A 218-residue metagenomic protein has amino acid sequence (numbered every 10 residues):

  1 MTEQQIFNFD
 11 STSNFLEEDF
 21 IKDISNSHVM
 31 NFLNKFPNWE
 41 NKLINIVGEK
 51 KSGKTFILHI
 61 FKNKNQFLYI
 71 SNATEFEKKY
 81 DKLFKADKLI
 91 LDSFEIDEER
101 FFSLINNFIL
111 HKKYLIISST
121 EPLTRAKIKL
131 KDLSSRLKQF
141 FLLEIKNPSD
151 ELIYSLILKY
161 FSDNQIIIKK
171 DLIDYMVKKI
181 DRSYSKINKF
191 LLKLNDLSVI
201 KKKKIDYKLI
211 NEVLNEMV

Functional and structural regions predicted by a protein language model:
M1-K35, E40, V199-V218: A short, basic N-terminal segment
E40-L58: Walker A/P-loop nucleotide-binding motif
K62-N72: Post-Walker A helix-loop "phosphate-sensing" segment adjacent to the P-loop in P-loop NTPases
D81-L104, H111-T120: Conserved P-loop NTPase "ATPase switch" module shared by AAA+ and STAND
L123-K138: Short regulatory helix/loop adjacent to the ATP-binding pocket of P-loop NTPases
F140-L152: Conserved AAA+ ATPase "SRH/arginine-finger" region at the nucleotide-binding site
I167-I180: Short conserved motifs of the RecA-like P-loop NTPase core
I180-L194: The conserved phosphate-sensing helix
